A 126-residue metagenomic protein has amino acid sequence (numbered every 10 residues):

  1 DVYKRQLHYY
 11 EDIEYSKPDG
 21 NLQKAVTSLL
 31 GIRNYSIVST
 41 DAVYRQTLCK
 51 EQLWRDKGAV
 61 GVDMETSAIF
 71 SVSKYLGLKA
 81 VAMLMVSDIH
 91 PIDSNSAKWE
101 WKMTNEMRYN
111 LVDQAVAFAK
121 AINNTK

Functional and structural regions predicted by a protein language model:
V2-Y3: Short, small-residue-biased leader/transition segments that mark boundaries at the very start of proteins
H8-Y9: Alpha-helical transmembrane segments in inner-membrane proteins
D12, A59, K102: A short glycine/serine-rich beta->alpha loop
E14-K57: Active-site rim beta-loop-alpha module in soluble metabolic enzymes
K17, N21-K24, C49, M64-A68 (+2 more regions): Conserved active-site and cofactor/substrate-binding residues in soluble primary-metabolism enzymes
N21-G31, V72, Q114-I122: Generic non-transmembrane alpha-helical segments
C49-I89: A C-terminal functional module that forms or caps the active site or interfaces directly with catalytic machinery
H90-K126: His/Asp/Glu-rich mid-to-C-terminal helical/loop segments that flank catalytic regions of hydrolases
